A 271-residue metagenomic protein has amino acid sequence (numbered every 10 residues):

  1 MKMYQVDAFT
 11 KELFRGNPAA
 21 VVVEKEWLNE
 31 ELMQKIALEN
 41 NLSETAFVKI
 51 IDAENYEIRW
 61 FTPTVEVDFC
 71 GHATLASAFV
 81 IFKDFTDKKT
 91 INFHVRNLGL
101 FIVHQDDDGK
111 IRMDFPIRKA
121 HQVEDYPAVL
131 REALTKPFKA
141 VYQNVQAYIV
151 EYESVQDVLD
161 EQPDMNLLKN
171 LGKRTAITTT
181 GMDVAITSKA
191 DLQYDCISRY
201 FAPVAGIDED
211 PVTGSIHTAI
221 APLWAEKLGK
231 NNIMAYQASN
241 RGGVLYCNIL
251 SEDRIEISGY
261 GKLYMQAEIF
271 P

Functional and structural regions predicted by a protein language model:
M1-F69, L75-P271: Active-site proximal loop and beta-alpha junction motif in alpha/beta enzyme cores
